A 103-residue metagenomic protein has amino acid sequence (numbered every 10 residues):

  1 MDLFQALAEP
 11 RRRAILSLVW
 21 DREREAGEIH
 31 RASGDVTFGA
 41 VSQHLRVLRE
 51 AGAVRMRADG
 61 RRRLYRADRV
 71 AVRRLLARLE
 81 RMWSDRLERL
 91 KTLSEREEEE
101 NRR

Functional and structural regions predicted by a protein language model:
M1-A6, P10-T37, R62-R73: N-terminal helix-turn-helix DNA-binding core of bacterial DNA-binding proteins
A6-A8, A58, R81: Coiled-coil-like amphipathic alpha-helices with heptad-repeat character
S17, D21, R73-R103: Amphipathic alpha-helical dimerization/coiled-coil segments that flank or bridge DNA-binding/regulatory modules
L45-R46: Short, hydrophobic-biased segments on the C-terminal half of alpha helices that form "recognition helices"
R49-G60, L64-R66: Beta-hairpin "wing" of winged helix-turn-helix
V54-M56, A71-R74: Alpha-helical interaction segments
